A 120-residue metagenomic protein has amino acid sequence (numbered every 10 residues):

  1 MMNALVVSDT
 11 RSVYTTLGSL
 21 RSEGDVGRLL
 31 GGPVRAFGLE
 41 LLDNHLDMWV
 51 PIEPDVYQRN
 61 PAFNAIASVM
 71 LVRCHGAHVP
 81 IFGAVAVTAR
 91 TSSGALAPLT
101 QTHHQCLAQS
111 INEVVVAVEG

Functional and structural regions predicted by a protein language model:
M1-G120: Domain-length accessory/inserted modules outside core catalytic folds
